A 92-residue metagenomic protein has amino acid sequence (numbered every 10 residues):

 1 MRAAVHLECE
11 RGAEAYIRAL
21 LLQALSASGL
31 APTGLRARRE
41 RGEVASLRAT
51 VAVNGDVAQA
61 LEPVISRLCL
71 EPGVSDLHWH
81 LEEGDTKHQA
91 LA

Functional and structural regions predicted by a protein language model:
M1-A37: Canonical alpha-helical transmembrane segment with a positive-inside/aromatic-interface signature
A3-L7, A45-A52: Short, hydrophobic beta-strand segments
E14, V53-A58: Helix N-cap motif at beta-to-alpha junctions
R18-L25, A60-P72: Short amphipathic alpha-helices in soluble, non-transmembrane regions that often serve as interface/regulatory elements
A31-A37, I65, C69-E83: Conserved short beta-strand edge segments in small beta-sheet-based binding/regulatory domains
R38-E43: A short beta-turn/loop motif at secondary-structure boundaries
T50-G55, W79: A general structural signal for short secondary-structure boundary/capping elements
T86-A92: Short, low-order "capping/linker" segments at domain edges
